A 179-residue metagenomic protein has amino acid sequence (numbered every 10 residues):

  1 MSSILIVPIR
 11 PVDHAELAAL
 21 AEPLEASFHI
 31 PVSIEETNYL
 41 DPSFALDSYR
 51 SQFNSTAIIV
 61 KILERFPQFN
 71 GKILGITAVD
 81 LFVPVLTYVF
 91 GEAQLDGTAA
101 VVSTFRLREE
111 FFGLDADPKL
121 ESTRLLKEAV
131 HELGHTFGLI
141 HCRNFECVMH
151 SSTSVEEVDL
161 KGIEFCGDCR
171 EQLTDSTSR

Functional and structural regions predicted by a protein language model:
M1-S3, N70, D96, I163: A structure-centric signal for secondary-structure junctions around beta-strands
S2-V12: Fold-level signature of zinc-dependent metallopeptidase catalytic domains
L5, I73-G75, A100-V101, V148 (+1 more regions): Generic structural signal for residues positioned in beta-strands
R10-A129, I140: Metzincin-family zinc-dependent endopeptidase catalytic domain
F112-R179: The catalytic-center signature of Zn2+-dependent metalloproteases
